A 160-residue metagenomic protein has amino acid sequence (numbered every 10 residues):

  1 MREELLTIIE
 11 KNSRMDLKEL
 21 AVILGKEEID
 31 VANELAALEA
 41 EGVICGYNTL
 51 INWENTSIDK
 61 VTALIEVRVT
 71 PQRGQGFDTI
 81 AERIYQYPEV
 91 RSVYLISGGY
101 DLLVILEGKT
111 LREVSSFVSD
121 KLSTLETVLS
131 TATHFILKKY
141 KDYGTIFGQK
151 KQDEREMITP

Functional and structural regions predicted by a protein language model:
M1-P160: A compositional/biophysical signature of low hydrophobicity enriched in polar/charged and small residues
